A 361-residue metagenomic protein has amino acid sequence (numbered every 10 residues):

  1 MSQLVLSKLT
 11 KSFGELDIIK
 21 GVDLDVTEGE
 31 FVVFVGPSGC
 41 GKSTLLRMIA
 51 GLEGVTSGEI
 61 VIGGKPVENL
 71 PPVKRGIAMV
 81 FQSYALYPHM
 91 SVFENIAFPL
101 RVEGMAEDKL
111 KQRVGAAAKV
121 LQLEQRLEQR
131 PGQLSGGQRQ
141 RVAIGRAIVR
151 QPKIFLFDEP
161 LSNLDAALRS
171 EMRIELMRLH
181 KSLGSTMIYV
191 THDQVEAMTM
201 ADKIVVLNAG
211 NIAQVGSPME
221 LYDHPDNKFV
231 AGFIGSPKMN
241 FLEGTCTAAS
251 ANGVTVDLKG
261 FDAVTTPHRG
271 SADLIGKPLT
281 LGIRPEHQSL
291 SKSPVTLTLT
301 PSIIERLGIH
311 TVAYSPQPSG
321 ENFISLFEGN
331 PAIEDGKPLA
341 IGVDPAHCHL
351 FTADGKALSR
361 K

Functional and structural regions predicted by a protein language model:
V5, D25, V61, A340-G342: ABC ATPase nucleotide-binding domain
V22-V33: Pre-Walker A (P-loop) beta-loop-beta motif of ABC nucleotide-binding domains
F31, P72-F229: ABC ATPase nucleotide-binding domains
V35-P37: The feature captures the beta-strand-to-loop junction immediately N-terminal to the Walker
A50: Helix-to-loop junction immediately C-terminal to a conserved catalytic motif
E59-V61, K65, N211: ATP-binding/catalytic-site motifs of ATP-hydrolyzing domains
P237-N240, A248-K361: Non-catalytic connector elements of ABC transporters
